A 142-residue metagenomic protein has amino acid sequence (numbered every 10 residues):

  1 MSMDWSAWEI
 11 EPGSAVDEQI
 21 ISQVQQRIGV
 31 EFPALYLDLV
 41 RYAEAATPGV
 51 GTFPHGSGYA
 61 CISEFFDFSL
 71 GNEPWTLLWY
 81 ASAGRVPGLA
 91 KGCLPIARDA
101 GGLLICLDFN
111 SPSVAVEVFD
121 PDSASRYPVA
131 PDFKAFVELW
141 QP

Functional and structural regions predicted by a protein language model:
M1-L103: A surface-exposed partner-binding patch
C61-E64, D108, D132: Helix N-cap / beta->alpha transition motif
A100, D108-P112: Short acidic-glycine loop/turn motifs at beta-strand connectors
L104-L107, Y127: Short helix/loop capping segments that flank catalytic or ligand/cofactor-binding pockets
S125-P142: Compact, glycine/acidic-enriched structural inserts
